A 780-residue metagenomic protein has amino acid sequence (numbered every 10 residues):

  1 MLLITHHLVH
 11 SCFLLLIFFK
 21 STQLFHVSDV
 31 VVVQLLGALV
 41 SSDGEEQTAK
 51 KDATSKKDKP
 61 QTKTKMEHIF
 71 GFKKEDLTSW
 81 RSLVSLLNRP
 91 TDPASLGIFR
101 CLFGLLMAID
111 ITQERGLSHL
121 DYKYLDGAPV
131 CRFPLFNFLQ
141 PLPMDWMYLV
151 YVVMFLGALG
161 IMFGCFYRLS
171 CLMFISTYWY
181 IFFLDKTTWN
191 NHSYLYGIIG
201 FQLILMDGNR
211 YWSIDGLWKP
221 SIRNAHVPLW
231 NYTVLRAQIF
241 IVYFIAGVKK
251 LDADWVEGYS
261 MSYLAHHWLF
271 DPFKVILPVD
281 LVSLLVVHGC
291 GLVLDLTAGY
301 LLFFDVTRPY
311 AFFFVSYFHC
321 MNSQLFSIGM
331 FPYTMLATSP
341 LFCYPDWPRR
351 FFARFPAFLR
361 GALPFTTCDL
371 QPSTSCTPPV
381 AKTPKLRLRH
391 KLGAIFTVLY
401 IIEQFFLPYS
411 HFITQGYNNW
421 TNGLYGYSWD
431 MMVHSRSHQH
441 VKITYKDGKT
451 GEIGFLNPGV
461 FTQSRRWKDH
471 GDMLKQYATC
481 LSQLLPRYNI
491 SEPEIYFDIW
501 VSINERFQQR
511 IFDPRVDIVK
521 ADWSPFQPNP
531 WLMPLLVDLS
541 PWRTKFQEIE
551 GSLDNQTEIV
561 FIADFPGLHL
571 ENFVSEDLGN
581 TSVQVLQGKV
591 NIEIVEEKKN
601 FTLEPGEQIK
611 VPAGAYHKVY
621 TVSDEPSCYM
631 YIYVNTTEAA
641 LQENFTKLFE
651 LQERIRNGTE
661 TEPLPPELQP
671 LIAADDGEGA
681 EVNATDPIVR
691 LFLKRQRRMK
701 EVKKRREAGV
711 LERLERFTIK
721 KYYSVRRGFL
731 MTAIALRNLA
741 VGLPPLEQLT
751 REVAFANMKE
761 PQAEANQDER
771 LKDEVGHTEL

Functional and structural regions predicted by a protein language model:
M1, F25, D58-P60: Long, low-complexity intrinsically disordered regions
L2-T22: Hydrophobic alpha-helical signal peptides and transmembrane signal-/tail-anchor segments that drive secretory-pathway
C12, F18, D29-L780: Alpha-helical membrane-anchoring segments
